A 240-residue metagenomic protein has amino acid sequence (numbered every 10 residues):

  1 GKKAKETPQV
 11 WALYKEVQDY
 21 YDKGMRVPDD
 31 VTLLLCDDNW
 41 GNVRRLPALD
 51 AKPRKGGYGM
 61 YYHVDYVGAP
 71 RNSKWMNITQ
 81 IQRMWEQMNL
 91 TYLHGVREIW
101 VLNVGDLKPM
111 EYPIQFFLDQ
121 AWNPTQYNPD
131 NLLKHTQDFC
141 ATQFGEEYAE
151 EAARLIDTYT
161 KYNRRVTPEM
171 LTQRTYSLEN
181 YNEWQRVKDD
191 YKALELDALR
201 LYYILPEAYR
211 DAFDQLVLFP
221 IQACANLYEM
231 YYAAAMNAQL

Functional and structural regions predicted by a protein language model:
G1-K55, T167, Q173, Y181-F219 (+1 more regions): Gly/Pro-rich turn-and-neighbor structural signature
A12-Y14, L34-C36, Y61-H63, V101-L102 (+1 more regions): Generic beta-strand/beta-sheet core signal
L33, T91, N103, F139 (+1 more regions): Conserved, mostly hydrophobic/aromatic
K55-T79: Active-site clefts of carbohydrate-active enzymes
W75-L102, D119-T125: Catalytic-core region of carbohydrate-active enzymes that cleave or remodel glycosidic bonds
P109-D119: Histidine/acidic-residue-rich catalytic or RNA/ligand-binding cores of hydrolases and nuclease-related proteins
Q120-L194: Charged, amphipathic alpha-helical linkers/stalks
Q222-L240: Extended, well-ordered alpha-helical segments in internal regulatory regions
